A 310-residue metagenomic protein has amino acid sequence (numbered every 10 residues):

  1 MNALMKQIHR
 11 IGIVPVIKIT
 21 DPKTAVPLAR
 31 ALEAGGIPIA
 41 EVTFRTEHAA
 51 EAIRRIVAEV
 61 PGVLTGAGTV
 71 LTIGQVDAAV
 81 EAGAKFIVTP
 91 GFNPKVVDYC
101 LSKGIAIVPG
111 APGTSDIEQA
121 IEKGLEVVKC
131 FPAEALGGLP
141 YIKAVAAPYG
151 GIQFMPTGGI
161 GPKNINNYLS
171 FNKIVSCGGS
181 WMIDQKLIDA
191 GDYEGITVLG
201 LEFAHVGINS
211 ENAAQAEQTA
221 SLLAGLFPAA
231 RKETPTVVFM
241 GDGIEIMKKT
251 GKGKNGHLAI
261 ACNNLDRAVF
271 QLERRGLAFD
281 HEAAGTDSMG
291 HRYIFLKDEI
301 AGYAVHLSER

Functional and structural regions predicted by a protein language model:
L4-K18, L201-A220, G253-I260: N-terminal beta-strand motif that seeds the catalytic metal site of vicinal oxygen chelate
P15, L32, A79, V128 (+2 more regions): Conserved, mostly hydrophobic/aromatic
V16-K18, P38-T46, V63-L71, A84-F92 (+3 more regions): Catalytic beta/alpha-barrel core
L28, T72-A82, S115-K123, P140 (+1 more regions): Catalytic cores of alpha/beta
R45-E47, G207-E245, R267-R274, G285-R292: Core segments of cupin and vicinal oxygen chelate
P90-V96, K129-L139, K173-G195: Glycine-rich phosphate-binding active-site loops on the catalytic face of alpha/beta enzymes
C100-I105, K186-F203: C-terminal helical cap(s) of enzyme catalytic domains, especially alpha/beta-barrels
L201-I208, I244-K248, E273-R310: Vicinal oxygen chelate
